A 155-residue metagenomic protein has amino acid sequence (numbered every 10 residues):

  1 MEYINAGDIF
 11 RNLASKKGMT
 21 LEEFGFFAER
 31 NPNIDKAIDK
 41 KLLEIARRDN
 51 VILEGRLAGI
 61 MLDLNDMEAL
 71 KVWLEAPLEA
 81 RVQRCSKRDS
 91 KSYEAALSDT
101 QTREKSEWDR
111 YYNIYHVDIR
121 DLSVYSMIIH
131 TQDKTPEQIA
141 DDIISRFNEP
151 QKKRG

Functional and structural regions predicted by a protein language model:
M1: A conserved segment at the C-terminal end of the G1
I4-L64, L78-E79, S90-A95, K105-E107: ATP-dependent small-molecule kinase phosphotransfer cores that center on conserved nucleotide phosphate-binding segments
R48-D49, E68, Y125-S126: Short, well-ordered alpha-helix to beta-strand connector turns
I60-M67, R120-V124: Short loop/helix-cap segments at secondary-structure boundaries that form the rim of catalytic
D63-M67, C85-K87, D141-D142: Short amphipathic alpha-helical segments
L78-S86, Y93, L97, Q101 (+1 more regions): An amphipathic alpha-helix signature
K91, N113-G155: NTP-dependent small-molecule kinase module
